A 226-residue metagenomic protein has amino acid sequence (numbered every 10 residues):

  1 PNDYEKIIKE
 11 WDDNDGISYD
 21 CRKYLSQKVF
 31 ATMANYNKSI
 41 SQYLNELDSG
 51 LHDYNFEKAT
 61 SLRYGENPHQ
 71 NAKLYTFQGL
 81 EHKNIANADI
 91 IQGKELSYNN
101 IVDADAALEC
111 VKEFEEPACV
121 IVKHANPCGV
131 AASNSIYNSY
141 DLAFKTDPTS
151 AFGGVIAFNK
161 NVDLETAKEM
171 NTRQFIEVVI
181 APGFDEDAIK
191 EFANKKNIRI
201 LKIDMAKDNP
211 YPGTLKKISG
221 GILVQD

Functional and structural regions predicted by a protein language model:
P1-S49, K160: Active-site loop-to-helix "anion-binding N-cap" substructures in soluble metabolic enzymes
N35-D226: ATP-dependent carboxylate/acyl-activation modules
